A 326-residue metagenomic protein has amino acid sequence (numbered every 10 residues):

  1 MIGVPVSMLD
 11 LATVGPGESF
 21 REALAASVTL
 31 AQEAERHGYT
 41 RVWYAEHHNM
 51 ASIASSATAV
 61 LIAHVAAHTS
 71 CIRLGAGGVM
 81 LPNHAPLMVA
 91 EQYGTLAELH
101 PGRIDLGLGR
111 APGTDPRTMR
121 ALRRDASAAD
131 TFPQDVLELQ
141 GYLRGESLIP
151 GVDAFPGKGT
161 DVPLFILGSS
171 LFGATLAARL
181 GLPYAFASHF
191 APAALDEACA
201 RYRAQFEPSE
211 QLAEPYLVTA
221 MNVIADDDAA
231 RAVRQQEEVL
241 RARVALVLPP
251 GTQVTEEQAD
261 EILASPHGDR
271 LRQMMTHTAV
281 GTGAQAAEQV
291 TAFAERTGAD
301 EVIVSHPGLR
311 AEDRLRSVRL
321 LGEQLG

Functional and structural regions predicted by a protein language model:
M1-T69: N-terminal beta1-alpha1-beta2 module of alpha/beta enzyme domains
I2, A126-A154, A194-A299: An alpha-helical appendage that flanks or caps ligand/catalytic pockets
I2-F20, P82-R144, Y184, P192: Flexible, glycine-rich active-site loops centered on histidine and acidic residues that chelate a metal or position
V6, A34, G38, E46 (+6 more regions): Conserved, mostly hydrophobic/aromatic
V6-D10, V42-Y44, L74-A76, I104-L108 (+4 more regions): Hydrophobic faces of well-ordered beta-strands that scaffold small-molecule active sites in alpha/beta enzyme cores
D10-A25, V79-L87, K158-G168, M274-G283: Active-site mouth loops of central-metabolism enzymes
R21-E33, S169-T175, Q285-A292: Short, acidic/polar
A174, A178-A193, C199: A conserved active-site cap/scaffold subdomain adjacent to cofactor or substrate pockets
